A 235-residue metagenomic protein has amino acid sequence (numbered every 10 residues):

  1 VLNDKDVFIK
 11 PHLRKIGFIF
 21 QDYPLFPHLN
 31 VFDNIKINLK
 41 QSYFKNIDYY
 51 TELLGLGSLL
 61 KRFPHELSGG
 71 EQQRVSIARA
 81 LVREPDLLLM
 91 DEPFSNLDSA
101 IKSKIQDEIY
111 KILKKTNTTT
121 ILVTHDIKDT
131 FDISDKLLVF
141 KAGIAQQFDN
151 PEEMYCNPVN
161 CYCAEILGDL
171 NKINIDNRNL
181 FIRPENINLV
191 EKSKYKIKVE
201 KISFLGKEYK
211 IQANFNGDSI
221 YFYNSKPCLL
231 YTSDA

Functional and structural regions predicted by a protein language model:
V1-G17, M154: ABC ATPase NBD coupling module
F44-L59, K111: Conserved ABC ATPase "signature" region
F63-L67, E71-Q73: Conserved ABC ATPase signature
V82-D86: A short, proline-enriched helix->beta-strand linker immediately N-terminal to the Walker B motif in ABC-type P-loop
L88-E92: Catalytic Walker B motif of ABC-type/P-loop ATPase nucleotide-binding domains
A145-D149, N157: ABC ATPase "signature
Y231-A235: Conserved small/polar residues in nucleotide/adenosyl-binding loops
